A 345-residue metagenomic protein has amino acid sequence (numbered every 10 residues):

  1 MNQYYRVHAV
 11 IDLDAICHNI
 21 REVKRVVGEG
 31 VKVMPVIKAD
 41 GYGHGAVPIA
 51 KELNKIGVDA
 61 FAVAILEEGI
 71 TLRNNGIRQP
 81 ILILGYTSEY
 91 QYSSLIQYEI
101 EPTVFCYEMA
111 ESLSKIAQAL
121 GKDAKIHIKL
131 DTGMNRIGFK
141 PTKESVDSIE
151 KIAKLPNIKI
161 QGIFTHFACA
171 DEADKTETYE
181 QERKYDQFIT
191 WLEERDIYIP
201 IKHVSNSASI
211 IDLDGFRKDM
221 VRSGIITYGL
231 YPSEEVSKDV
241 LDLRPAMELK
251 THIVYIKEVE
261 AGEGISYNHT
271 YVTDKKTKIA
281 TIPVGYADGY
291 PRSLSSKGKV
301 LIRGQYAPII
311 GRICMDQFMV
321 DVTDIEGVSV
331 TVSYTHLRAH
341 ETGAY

Functional and structural regions predicted by a protein language model:
M1-E101, Y107, K115, K159: A charged N-terminal "starter" segment
Y4-Y5, A39-E52, I56, A110 (+4 more regions): Active-site loop/helix belt of alpha/beta enzymes
I16, K38, L72, I128 (+5 more regions): Conserved, mostly hydrophobic/aromatic
A62, T103-V104, F164, R222: Conserved beta-strand positions in the central sheet of alpha/beta enzyme cores
A246-S296: Functionally critical, mid-to-C-terminal surface segments that flank or help form catalytic/ligand
S293-L294, L301, V328: Short, well-ordered loop/turn sites that connect or cap secondary structure elements
R312-M319: Short, structured beta-strand/loop micro-motifs enriched in basic residues and often containing a Trp
T335-Y345: Conserved small/polar residues in nucleotide/adenosyl-binding loops
